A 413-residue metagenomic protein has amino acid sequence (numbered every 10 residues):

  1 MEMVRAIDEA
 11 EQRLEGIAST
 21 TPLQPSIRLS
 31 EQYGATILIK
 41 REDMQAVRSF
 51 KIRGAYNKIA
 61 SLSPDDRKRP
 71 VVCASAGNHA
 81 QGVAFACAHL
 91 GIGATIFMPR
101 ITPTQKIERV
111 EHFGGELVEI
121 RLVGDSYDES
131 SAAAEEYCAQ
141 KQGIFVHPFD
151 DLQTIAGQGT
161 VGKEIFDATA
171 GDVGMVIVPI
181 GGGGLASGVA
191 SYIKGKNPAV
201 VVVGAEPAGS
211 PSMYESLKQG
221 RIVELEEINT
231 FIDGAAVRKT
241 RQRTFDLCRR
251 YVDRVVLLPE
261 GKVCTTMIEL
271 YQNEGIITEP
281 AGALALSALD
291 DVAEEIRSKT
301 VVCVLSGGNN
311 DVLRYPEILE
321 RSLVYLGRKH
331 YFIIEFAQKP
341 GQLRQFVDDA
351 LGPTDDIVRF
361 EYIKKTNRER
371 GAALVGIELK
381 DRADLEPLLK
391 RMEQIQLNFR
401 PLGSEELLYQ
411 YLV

Functional and structural regions predicted by a protein language model:
M1-V413: PLP-dependent amino-acid enzyme catalytic core
